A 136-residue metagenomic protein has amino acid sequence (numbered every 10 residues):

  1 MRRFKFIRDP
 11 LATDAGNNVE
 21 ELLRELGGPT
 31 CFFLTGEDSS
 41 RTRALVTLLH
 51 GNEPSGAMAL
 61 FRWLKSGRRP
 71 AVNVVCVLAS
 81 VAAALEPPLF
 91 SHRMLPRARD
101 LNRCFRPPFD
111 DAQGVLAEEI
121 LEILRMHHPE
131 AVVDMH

Functional and structural regions predicted by a protein language model:
M1-H136: Structured catalytic-domain cores with a bias toward divalent-metal coordination
